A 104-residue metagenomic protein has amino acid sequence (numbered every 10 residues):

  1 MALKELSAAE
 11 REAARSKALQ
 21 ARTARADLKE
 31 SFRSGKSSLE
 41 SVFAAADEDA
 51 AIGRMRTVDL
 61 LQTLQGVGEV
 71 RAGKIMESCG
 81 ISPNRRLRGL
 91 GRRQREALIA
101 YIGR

Functional and structural regions predicted by a protein language model:
A2-L64: Long, highly charged, low-complexity intrinsically disordered interaction regions that mediate electrostatic DNA/RNA
D59-M76, G91: Helix-hairpin-helix
G73, E77-R104: Accessory alpha-helical DNA-binding modules that contact the DNA backbone or grooves
